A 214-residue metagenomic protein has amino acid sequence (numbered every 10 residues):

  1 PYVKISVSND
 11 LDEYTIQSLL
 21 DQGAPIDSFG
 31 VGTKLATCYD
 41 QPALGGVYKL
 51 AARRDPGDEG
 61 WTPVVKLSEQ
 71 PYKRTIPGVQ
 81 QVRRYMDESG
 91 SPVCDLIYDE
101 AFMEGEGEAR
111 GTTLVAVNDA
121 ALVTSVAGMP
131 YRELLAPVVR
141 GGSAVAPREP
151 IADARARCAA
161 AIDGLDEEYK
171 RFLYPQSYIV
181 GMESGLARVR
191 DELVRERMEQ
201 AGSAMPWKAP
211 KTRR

Functional and structural regions predicted by a protein language model:
V3, L11-R214: Gly/Ser/Thr/Ala-enriched C-terminal appendages of enzymes
S6: Contiguous mid-protein beta-loop-alpha structural module that forms a pocket-lining wall or clamp of enzyme active
